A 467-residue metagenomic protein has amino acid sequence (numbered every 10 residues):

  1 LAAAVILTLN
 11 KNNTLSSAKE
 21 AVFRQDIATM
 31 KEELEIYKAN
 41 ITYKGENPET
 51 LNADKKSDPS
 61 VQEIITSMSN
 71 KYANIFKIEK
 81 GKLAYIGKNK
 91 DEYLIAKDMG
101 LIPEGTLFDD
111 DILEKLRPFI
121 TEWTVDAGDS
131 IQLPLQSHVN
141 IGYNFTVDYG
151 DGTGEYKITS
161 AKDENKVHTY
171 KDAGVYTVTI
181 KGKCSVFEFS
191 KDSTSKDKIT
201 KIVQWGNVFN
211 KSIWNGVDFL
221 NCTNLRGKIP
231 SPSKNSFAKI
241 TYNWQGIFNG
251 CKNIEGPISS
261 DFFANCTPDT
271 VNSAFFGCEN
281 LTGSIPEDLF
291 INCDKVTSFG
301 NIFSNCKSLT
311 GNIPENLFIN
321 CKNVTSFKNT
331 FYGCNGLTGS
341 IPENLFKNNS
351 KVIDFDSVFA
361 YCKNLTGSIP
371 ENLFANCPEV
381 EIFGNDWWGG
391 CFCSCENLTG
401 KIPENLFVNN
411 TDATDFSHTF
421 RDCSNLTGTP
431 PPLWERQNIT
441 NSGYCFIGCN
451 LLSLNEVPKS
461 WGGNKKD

Functional and structural regions predicted by a protein language model:
L1-K19: C-terminal juxtamembrane segment of a hydrophobic transmembrane alpha-helix
T14-N47: Membrane-proximal N-terminal amphipathic helix
F23, L107-G246, G250, E255-T267 (+6 more regions): N-terminal capping/linker segments that flank leucine-rich repeat
K38-P103: Extracellular/periplasmic head regions of type IV pilus-like filament subunits
G150-G154, A173, C251, C278 (+3 more regions): Asp-box/BNR beta-propeller loop motif
I202, I213, G227-I229, G256-I258 (+14 more regions): Canonical leucine-rich repeat
W214-L220, Y242-G250, T270-G277, T297-S304 (+5 more regions): Consensus positions within tandem repeat domains that build extended binding/scaffold surfaces
K252, F276-S350, A360-A375, E396-T399 (+3 more regions): Thr-biased low-complexity repeat/linker tracts and other Thr-enriched repetitive architectures
